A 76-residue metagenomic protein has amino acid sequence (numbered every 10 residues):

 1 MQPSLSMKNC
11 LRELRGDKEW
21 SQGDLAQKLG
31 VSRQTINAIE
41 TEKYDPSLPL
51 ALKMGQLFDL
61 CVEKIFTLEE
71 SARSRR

Functional and structural regions predicted by a protein language model:
M1, Q56, F66-R76: Short, charged recognition helix plus adjacent turn of helix-turn-helix-like nucleic-acid-binding domains
M1-D17: A short, Lys/Arg-rich alpha-helix, primarily the initiator
N9, E19-W20, P46-P49: Residue-level signal for the short linker/turn that defines the boundary of a DNA-recognition helix
G16, Q27, Q56: Alpha-helical residues within the helix-turn-helix
E19-A38: Short alpha-helical DNA-recognition segment
T41, L60, E70: Short, conserved catalytic or interaction motifs in soluble domains
P49-K64: DNA major-groove recognition helix of helix-turn-helix/homeodomain DNA-binding modules
